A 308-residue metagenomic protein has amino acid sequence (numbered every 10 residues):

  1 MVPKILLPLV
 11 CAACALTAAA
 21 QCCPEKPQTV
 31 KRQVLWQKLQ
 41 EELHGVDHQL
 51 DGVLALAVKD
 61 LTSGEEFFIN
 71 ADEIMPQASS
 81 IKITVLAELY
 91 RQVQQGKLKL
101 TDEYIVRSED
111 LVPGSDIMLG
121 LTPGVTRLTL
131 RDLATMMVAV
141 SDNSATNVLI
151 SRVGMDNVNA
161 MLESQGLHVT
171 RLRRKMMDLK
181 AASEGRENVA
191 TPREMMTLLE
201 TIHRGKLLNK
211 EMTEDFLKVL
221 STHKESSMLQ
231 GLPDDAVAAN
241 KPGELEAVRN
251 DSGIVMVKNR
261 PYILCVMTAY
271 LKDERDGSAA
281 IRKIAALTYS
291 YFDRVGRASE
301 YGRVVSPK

Functional and structural regions predicted by a protein language model:
M1-L9: Bacterial N-terminal signal peptides that target proteins for export
C11-A19: Hydrophobic h-region of N-terminal signal peptides that target proteins for export in Gram-negative bacteria
C22-Q49, R152-G154, T197-S226, P233 (+2 more regions): Structured C-terminal helix/loop/strand segments within mature extracytoplasmic catalytic/sensor domains
K38-A71: A short, well-structured edge-of-sheet supersecondary motif
V53, T126, N147-L199, H203-R204: Mid-domain, small-residue-enriched loop/turn segments at the edges of structured enzyme/sensor domains
L61-T62, L100-I117, V153-G154, V219 (+1 more regions): Acidic helix-start/capping segments at beta-turn-to-alpha-helix junctions
G64, P76-Y104, L264: Active-site SXXK
L111-N147: Conserved catalytic neighborhood of penicillin-recognizing serine enzymes
